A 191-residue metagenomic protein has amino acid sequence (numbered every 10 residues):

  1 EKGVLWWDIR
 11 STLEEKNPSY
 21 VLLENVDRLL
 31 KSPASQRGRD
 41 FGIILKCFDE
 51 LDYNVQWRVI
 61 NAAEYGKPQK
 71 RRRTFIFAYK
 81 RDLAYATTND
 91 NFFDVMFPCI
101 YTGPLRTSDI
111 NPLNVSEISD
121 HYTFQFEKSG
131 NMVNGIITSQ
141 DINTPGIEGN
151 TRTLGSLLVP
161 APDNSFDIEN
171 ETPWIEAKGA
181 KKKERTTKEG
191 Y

Functional and structural regions predicted by a protein language model:
K2-K80: Conserved Class I SAM-dependent methyltransferase catalytic core
C47, R73-Y191: S-adenosyl-L-methionine-dependent DNA methyltransferase catalytic core
